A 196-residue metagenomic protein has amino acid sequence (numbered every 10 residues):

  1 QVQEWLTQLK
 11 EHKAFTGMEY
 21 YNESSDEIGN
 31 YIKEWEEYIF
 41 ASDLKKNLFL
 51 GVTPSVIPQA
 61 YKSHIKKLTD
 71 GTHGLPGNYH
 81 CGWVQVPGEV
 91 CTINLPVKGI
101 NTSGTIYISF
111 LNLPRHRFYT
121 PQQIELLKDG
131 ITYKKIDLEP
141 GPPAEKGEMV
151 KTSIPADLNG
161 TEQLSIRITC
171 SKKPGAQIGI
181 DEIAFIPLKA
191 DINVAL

Functional and structural regions predicted by a protein language model:
Q3-G99, L111-F118, A144, I180 (+1 more regions): Disordered, acidic Ser/Thr/Pro-rich linker "stalks" and the adjacent N-terminal cap of the next globular domain
C91-G104, I154-G160: Extracellular and analogous surface-interaction loops
Y107-P114, S171: Solvent-exposed strand-to-loop "edge" motifs in beta-rich extracellular domains
R117-I131: Short, surface-exposed beta-strand/strand-loop-strand elements in extracellular ectodomains
Y133-L158: Extracellular carbohydrate recognition and processing domains and analogous Trp-centered ligand-binding platforms
E162-L164: Exposed beta-strand face motif in extracellular beta-rich ectodomains
I166-A176: Short beta-strand-plus-loop segments that form exposed binding edges in beta-rich domains
P174-I186: Edge beta-strands of jelly-roll/beta-sandwich modules across compartments, strongly enriched in secreted/luminal
